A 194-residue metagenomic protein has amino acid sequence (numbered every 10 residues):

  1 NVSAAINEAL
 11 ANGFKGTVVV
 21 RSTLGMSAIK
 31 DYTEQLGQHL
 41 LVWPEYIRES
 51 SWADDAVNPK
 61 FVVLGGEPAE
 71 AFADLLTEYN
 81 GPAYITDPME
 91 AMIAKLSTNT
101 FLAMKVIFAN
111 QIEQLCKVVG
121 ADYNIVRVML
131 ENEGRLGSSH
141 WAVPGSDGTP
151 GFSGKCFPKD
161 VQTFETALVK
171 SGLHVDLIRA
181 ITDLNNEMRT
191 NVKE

Functional and structural regions predicted by a protein language model:
N1-V2, F157: Short, conserved glycine- and acidic-residue-centered signature motifs in active-site or ligand-binding loops
A5-N7, K15-K95, F164: Rossmann-fold dinucleotide-binding core
I6-L10, E113: A structural alpha-helix within SAM-dependent methyltransferase catalytic domains
N12, Q35, V118-V119: Alpha-helix C-cap/termination motif
N12-G16, S171: A structural motif corresponding to the C-terminal end of an alpha-helix and its immediate exit/capping segment
M92, I107-K193: Interdomain hinge/lid region at the active-site interface of Rossmann-like NAD(P)-dependent oxidoreductases
